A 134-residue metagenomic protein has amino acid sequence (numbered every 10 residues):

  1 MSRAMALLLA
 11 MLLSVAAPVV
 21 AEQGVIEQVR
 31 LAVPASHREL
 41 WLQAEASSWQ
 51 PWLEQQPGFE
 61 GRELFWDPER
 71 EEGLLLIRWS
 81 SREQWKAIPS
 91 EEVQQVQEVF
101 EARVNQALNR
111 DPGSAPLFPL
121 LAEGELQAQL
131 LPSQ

Functional and structural regions predicted by a protein language model:
M5-V15: Bacterial N-terminal signal peptides
A17-A21: Sec/Tat signal peptide C-region and signal peptidase I cleavage site
G24-A32, G61-E92: Short, well-ordered beta-strand segments in beta-rich or mixed alpha/beta enzyme and ligand-binding folds
V25-Q55, R82: N-terminal targeting signals for Sec/Tat export/insertion, comprising classic cleavable signal peptides
S47-E60, R78-A122, Q134: An amphipathic, aromatic/His-enriched active-site/gating alpha helix that lines ligand/cofactor pockets
D67-P68, L121-Q127: Short beta-strand/turn "edge" motifs
